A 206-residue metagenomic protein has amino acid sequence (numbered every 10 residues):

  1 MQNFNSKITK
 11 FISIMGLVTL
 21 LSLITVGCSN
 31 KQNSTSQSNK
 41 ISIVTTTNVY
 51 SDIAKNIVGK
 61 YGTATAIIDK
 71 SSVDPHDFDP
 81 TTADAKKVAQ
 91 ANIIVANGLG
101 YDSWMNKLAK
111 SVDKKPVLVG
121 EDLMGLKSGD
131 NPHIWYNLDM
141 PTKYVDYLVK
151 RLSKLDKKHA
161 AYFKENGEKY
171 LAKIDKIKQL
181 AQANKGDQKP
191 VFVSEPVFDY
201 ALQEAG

Functional and structural regions predicted by a protein language model:
Q2-F4, I8-G16, I24-G206: Extracytoplasmic metal-acquisition and chelation regions
